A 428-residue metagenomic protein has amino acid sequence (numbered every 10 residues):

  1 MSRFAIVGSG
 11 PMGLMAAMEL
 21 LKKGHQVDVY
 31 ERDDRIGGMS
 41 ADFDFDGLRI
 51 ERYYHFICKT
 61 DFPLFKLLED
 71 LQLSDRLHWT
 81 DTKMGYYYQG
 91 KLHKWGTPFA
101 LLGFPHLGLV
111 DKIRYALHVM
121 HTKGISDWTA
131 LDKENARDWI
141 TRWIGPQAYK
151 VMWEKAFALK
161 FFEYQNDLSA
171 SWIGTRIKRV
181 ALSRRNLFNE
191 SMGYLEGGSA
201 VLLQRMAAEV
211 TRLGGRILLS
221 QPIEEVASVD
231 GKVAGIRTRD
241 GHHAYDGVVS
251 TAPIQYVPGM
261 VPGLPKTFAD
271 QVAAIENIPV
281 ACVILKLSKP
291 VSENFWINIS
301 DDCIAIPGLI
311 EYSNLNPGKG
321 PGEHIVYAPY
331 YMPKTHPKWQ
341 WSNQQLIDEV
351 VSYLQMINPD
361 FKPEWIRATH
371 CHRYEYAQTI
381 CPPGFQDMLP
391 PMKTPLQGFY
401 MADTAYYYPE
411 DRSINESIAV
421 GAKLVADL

Functional and structural regions predicted by a protein language model:
S2-V29: N-terminal Rossmann-like FAD-binding beta1-loop-alpha1 element of flavoenzymes
M12, R35, Q255: Conserved Rossmann-like nucleotide-cofactor binding loop
L21-F45: Glycine-rich FAD pyrophosphate-binding loop
K23, P222-Y327, Y331-Q340, Q344 (+2 more regions): Mid-domain catalytic core of redox enzymes that form a hydrophobic substrate pocket/lid adjacent to a catalytic redox
D46-A130, R142, K155: Dinucleotide-binding Rossmann-like beta1-alpha1 core, especially the glycine-rich loop that anchors the ADP
A116-V229: Active-site/ligand-binding neighborhood in enzyme catalytic cores
P317-P321, Y374-M401, A405-Y408: FAD-binding beta-loop-beta segment adjacent to the flavin cofactor pocket
D403-L428: A conserved FAD-binding loop/helix module that cradles the flavin
